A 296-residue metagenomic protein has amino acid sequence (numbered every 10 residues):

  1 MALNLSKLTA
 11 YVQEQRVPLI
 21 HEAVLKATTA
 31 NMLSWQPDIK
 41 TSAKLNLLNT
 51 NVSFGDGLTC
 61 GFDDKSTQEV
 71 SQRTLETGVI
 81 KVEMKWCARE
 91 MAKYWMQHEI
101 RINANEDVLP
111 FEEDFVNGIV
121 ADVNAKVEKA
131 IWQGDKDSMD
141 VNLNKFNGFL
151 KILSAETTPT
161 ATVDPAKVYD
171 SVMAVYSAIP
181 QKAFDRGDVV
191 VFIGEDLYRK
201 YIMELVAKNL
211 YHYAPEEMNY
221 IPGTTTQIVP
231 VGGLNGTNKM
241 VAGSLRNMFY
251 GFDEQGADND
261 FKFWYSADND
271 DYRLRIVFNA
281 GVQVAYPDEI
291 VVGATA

Functional and structural regions predicted by a protein language model:
A2-G57, E106, N147-K167, R199-A296: Sequence/fold signature of self-assembling virion shell proteins
H21, N124-Q133, D185, Y211: Intrinsically disordered or highly flexible coil/loop and linker segments, enriched in small and charged/polar residues
D56-E113: Long, hydrophobic/aromatic-enriched structural stretches that serve as scaffold segments
K85-A92, M96-H98, I193-L197, P230 (+2 more regions): Helix N-cap / beta->alpha transition motif
Q97-S177, G293-A296: Alpha-helical scaffold segments that mediate packing/assembly in large oligomeric complexes
N124, E128, E195, I202 (+1 more regions): Internal mixed-charge
I131-D137, G187-G194, A214: Short coil/turn segments at secondary-structure boundaries
D170-L205: Ordered core of a single globular domain
